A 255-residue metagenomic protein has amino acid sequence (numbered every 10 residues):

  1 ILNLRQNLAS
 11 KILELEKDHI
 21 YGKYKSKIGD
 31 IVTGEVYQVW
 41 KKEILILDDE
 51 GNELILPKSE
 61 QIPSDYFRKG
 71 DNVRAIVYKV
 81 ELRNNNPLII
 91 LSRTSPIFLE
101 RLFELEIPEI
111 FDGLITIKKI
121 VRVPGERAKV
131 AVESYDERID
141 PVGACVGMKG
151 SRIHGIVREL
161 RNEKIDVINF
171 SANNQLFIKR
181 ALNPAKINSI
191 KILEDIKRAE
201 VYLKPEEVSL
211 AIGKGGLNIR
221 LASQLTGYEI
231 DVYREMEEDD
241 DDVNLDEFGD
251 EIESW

Functional and structural regions predicted by a protein language model:
I1-W255: RNA-contacting regions in translation and RNA-metabolism proteins, encompassing KH/S1 modules where present
